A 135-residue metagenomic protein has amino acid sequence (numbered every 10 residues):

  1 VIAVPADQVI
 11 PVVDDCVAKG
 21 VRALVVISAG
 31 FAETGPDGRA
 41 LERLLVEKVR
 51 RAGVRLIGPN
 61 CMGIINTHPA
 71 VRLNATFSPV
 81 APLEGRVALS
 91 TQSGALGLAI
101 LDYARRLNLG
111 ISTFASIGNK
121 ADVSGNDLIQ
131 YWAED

Functional and structural regions predicted by a protein language model:
V1-D135: Catalytic-core regions of core metabolic enzymes, especially those transforming organic acids/acyl-group intermediates
